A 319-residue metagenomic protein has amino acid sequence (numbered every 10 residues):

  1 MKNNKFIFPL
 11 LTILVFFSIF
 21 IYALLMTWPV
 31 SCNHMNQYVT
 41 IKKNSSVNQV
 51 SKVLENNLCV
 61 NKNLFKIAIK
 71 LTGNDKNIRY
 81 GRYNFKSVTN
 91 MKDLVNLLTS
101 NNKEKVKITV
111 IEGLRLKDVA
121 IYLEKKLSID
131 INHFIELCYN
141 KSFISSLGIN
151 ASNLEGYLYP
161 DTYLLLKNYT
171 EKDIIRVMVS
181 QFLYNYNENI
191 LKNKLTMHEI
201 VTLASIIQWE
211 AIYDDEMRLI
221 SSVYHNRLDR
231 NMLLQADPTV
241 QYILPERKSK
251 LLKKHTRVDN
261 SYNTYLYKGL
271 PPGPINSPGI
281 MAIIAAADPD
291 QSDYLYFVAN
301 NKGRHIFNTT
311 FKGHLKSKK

Functional and structural regions predicted by a protein language model:
M1-F6: Positively charged n-region of N-terminal signal peptides that target proteins for export
P9-A23: Hydrophobic membrane-insertion alpha-helices, especially the h-region of bacterial N-terminal signal peptides
V15-I19, N36-K43, N102, L233-L251: Short N-terminal secondary-structure initiator segments
F20-Y186: Signal peptide-directed extracytoplasmic domains
I121, K125-N132, F143-K319: Bacterial extracytoplasmic/cell-wall-associated proteins, especially those involved in peptidoglycan
